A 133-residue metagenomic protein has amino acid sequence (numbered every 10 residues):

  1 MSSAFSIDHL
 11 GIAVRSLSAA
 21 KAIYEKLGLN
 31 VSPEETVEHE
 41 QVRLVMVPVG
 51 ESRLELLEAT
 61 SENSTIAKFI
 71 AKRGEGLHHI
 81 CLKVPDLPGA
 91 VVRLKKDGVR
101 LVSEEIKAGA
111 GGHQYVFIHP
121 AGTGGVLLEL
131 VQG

Functional and structural regions predicted by a protein language model:
M1-A19, E75-V84: N-terminal beta-strand motif that seeds the catalytic metal site of vicinal oxygen chelate
S3, T36, V45-G50, L54-E55 (+2 more regions): Vicinal oxygen chelate
I7-V14, Y24, V47, L54-L57 (+4 more regions): Short, structured motif recognition centered on aromatic/hydrophobic residues
S16-V31, K96-D97: Amphipathic alpha-helical segments
A19-A22, T36-Q41: Short glycine/proline-centered loop/turn elements that form peptide/ligand docking sites
A20, N30-S32, R53-L54, E62-T65 (+1 more regions): Short loop/beta submotifs within extracellular cysteine-rich repeat domains
V42, V49-E51, K72-L77: Short connector loops at helix/strand junctions that flank enzyme active sites, especially segments positioning acidic
T65, F69-D97: Mid-chain, well-packed structural core segment of small domains
